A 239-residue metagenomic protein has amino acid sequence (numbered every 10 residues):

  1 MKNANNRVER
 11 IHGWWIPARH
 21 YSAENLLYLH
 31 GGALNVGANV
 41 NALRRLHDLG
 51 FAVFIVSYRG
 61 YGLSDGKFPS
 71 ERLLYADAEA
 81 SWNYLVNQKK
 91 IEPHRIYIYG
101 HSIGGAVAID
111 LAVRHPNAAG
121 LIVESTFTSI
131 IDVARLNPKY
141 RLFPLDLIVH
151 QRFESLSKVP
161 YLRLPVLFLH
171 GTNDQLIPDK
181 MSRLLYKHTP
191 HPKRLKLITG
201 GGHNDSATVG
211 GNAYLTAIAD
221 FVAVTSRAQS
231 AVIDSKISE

Functional and structural regions predicted by a protein language model:
A4-L85: Membrane-embedded segments
A42, S155, L164, P178-K187: Short alpha-helix in the alpha/beta-hydrolase fold that links the catalytic acid
I91-S102: Alpha/beta-hydrolase fold nucleophile elbow
V107-L164, A207-T208: Hydrolase active-site cap/lid region
Y161-R163, F168-H170, D174: Short beta-strand/loop motif that positions the catalytic acidic residue of the alpha/beta-hydrolase fold
T172-I177, N204-D205: Acidic catalytic loop of the alpha/beta-hydrolase fold
R183-D205: Catalytic histidine neighborhood in serine/cysteine hydrolases with alpha/beta-hydrolase-type architecture
A207-D220: Post-His helix in hydrolase/transferase enzymes
